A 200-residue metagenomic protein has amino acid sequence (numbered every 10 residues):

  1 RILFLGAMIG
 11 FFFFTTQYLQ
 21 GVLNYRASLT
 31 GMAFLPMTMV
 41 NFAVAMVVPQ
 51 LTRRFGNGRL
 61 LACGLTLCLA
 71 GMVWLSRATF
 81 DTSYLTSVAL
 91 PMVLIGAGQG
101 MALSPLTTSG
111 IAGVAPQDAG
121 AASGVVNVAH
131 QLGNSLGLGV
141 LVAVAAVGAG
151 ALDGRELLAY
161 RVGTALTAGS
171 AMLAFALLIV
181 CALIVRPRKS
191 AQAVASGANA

Functional and structural regions predicted by a protein language model:
R1-T107, A115-Q117, G169-S170: Transmembrane core module of solute transporters
L5, F11, A121-V125, A143 (+1 more regions): Residue-level recognition of specific faces of alpha-helices
G6, A33, V128-S135, V162-G169: Loop-to-transmembrane-helix entry motif
Q50-R54, F80-Y84, V147-G154, I184-Q192: Transmembrane helix-loop junctions in multipass membrane proteins, especially transporters and channels
V73-R77, S135, G139, A143 (+2 more regions): Membrane-embedded alpha-helical segments of multi-pass transporters/permeases
V88-L157: Small-residue-rich alpha-helical segments with characteristic i,i+4
A97, T108-S109, R155-A200: Transmembrane-helix exit segments and adjacent C-terminal regions of multi-pass membrane proteins
